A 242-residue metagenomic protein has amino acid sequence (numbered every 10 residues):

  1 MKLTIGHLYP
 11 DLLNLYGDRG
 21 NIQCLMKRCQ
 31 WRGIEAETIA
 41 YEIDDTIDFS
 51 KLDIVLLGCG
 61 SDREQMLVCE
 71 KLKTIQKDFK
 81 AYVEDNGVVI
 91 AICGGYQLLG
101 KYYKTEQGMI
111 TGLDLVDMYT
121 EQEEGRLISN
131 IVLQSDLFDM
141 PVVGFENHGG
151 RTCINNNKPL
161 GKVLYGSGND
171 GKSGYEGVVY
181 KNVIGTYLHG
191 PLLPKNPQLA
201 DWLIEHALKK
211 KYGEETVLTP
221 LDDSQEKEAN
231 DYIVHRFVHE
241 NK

Functional and structural regions predicted by a protein language model:
M1-E84, P194-K242: N-terminal beta1-alpha1 cap of cysteine-dependent amidohydrolase-like domains
M1-L3, F138-V142, V179-I184: Beta-strand-turn-beta hairpins that frame and shape the catalytic cleft of phosphate-ester-processing enzymes
Y9-D11, G149-R151, G190-L192: Glycine-rich beta-alpha junction loops
T38-A40, L115, G144-E146, V183-G185: Conserved beta-strand scaffold positions in the cores of enzyme catalytic domains, especially in NTP/NDP-utilizing
I54-G58, I90, G185-Y187: Structural motif
D62-S135, D139: Cysteine-nucleophile active-site neighborhood
G108-E176: Pocket-forming structural segment of enzyme catalytic cores
D170-L208: A glycine-centered loop/beta-turn motif at secondary-structure junctions
